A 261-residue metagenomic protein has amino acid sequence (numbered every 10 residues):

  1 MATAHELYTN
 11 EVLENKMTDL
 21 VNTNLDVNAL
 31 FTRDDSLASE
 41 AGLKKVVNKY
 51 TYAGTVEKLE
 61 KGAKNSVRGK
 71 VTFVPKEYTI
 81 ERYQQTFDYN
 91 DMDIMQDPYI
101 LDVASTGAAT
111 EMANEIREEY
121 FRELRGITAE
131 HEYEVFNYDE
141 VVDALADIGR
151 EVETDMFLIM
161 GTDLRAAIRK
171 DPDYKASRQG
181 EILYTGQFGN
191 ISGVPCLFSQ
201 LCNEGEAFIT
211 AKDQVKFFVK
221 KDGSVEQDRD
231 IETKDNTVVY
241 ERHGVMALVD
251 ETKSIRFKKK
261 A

Functional and structural regions predicted by a protein language model:
M1-F73, K216, D222, E232: N-terminal "assembly arms/tails" that initiate or stabilize quaternary assembly in self-assembling proteins
L20, N48, Y52-V56, T72-V74 (+4 more regions): Surface-exposed, low-hydrophobicity beta-strand/loop segments enriched in small/polar/acidic residues
T55-K58, D97-P98, A167-K170, A247-V249: Short helix/loop capping segments that flank catalytic or ligand/cofactor-binding pockets
E60-Q96: Long, hydrophobic/aromatic-enriched structural stretches that serve as scaffold segments
Q84, D88-T154, R256-A261: Alpha-helical scaffold segments that mediate packing/assembly in large oligomeric complexes
D139, D143-S224: Extended oligomerization regions of viral-like shell subunits
Q227-A261: Extended, compositionally biased alpha-helical segments that mediate assembly or anchoring
